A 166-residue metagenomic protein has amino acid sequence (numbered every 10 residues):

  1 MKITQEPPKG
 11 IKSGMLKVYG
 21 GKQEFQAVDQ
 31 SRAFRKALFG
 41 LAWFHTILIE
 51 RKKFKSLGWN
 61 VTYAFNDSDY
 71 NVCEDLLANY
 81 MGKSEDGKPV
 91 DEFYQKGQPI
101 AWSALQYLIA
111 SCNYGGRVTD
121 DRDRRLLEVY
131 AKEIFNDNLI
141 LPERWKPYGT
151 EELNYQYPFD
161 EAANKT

Functional and structural regions predicted by a protein language model:
K2-I11: Conserved AAA+ ATPase "SRH/arginine-finger" region at the nucleotide-binding site
G20-T166: Mixed-charge, low-complexity segments
